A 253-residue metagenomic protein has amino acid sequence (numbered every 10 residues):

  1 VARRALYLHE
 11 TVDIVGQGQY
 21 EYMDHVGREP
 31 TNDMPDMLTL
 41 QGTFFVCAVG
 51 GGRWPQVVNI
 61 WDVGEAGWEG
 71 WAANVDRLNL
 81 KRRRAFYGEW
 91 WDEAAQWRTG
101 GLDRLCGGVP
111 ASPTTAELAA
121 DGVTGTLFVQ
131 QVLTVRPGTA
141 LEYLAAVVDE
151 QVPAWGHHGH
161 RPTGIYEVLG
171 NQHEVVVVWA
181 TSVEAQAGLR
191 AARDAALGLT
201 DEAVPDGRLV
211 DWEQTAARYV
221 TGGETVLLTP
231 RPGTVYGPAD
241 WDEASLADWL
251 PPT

Functional and structural regions predicted by a protein language model:
A2, Y20-F44, G50-W54, D62-L105 (+3 more regions): An amphipathic, aromatic/His-enriched active-site/gating alpha helix that lines ligand/cofactor pockets
A2-R4, H9-E21, G108-A187, P230-V235 (+1 more regions): Surface-exposed interaction/gating patches
L8, P55-V57, G101, V129 (+2 more regions): Residue-level detector of short, conserved catalytic/binding motifs and their immediate flanks
G27, V75-L78, L118-G122, V148 (+2 more regions): Short intrinsically disordered coil segments
V49-V58, L169-V176: The conserved glycine-aromatic submotif of the RRM
P55-Q56, A73, T115-L118, V177 (+2 more regions): Short aromatic-enriched loop/helix-cap "lid" or pocket-rim segments at secondary-structure transitions that line
A116, Y219-L228, P232-A244: Short, low-order "capping/linker" segments at domain edges
